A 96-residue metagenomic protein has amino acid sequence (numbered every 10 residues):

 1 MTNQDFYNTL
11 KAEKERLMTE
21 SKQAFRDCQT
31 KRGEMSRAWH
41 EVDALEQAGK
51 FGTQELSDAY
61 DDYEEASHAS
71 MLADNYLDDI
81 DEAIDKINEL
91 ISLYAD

Functional and structural regions predicted by a protein language model:
M1-G33: Short, charge/polar-rich alpha-helical segments
T2, N8, M18, Q47 (+2 more regions): N-terminal targeting leader peptides, primarily classical Sec-type signal peptides for secretion
N3, Y7, M35-A44, L56 (+1 more regions): Short amphipathic alpha-helical segments that mediate assembly, nucleic-acid/protein binding, or membrane association
K14-E15, G33, Q47, H68-M71 (+1 more regions): Amphipathic alpha-helical interaction segments
E20-A24, E55-Y94: Amphipathic alpha-helical coiled-coil segments
A24-Y60: Extended alpha-helical coiled-coil "stalk/arm" regions that act as elongated linkers or oligomerization scaffolds
